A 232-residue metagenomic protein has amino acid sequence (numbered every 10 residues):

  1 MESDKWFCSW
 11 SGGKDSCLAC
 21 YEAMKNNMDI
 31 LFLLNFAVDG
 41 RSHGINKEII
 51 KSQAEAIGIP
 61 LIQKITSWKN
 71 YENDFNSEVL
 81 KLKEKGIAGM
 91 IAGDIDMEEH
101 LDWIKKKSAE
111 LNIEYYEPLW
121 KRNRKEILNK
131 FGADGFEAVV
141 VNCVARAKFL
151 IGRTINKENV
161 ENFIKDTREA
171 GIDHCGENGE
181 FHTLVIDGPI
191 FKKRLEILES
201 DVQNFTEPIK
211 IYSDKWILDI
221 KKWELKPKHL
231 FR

Functional and structural regions predicted by a protein language model:
M1-R232: Nucleotide-activated chemistry modules centered on ATP-dependent adenylation/adenylyltransferase
